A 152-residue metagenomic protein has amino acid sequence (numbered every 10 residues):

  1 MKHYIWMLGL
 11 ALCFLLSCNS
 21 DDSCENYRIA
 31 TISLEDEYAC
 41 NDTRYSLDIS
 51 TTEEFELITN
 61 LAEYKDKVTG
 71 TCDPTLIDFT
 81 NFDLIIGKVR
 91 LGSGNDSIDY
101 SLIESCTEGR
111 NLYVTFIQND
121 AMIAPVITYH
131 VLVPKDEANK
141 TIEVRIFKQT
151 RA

Functional and structural regions predicted by a protein language model:
M1-C18: Sec-dependent bacterial lipoprotein signal peptides
C13-C40, T150-A152: Bacterial Sec-dependent N-terminal signal peptides
I29-L34, I85-I86, I142-V144: Generic preference for hydrophobic/aromatic residues in regular secondary structure cores
E35-A62: Bimodal "functional hotspot" detector
E54-Y113: Mature extracytoplasmic domains of secretory-pathway proteins
G92-A152: Extracytoplasmic electrostatic interaction patches
